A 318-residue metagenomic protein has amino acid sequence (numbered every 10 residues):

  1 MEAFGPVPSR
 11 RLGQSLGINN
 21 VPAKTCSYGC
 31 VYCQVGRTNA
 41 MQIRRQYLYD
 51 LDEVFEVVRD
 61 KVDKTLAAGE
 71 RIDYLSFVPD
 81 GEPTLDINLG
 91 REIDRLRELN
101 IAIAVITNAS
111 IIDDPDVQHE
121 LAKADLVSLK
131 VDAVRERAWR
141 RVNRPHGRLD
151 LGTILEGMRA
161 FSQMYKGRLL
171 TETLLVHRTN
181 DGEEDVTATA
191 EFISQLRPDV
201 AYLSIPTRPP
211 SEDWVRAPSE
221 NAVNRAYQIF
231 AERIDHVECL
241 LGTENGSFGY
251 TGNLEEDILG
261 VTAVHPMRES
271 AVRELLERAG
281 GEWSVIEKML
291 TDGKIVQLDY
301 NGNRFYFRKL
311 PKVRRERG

Functional and structural regions predicted by a protein language model:
M1-R11, D181-G318: Auxiliary Fe-S-binding modules of radical SAM enzymes
R10-E53: Canonical Radical SAM [4Fe-4S] cluster-binding loop centered on the CxxxCxxC motif and its immediate flanking residues
G13-S15, C30, I72, L126 (+2 more regions): Structural motif
G17-N19, Q34, Y74-V78, A104-I106 (+1 more regions): Short, conserved beta-strand segments within well-ordered enzyme catalytic domains that often line or immediately flank
A23, A40, E82-P83, R178-T179: Short strand->helix junction
R37-S76: Conserved alpha-helical substructure of the radical SAM core
F77, L174, G242-E244: Short linear capping/connector segments at secondary-structure termini
T84-R225, R233: Conserved AdoMet/S-adenosylmethionine-binding subsite of the radical SAM
